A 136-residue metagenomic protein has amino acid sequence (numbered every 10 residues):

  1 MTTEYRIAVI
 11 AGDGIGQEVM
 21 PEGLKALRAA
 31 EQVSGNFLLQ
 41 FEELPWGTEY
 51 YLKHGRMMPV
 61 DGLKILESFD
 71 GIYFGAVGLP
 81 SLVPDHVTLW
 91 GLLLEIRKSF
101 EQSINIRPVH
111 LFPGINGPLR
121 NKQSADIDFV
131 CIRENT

Functional and structural regions predicted by a protein language model:
M1-G14, G35-Q40, P45-T136: Anion-binding alpha/beta catalytic cores of soluble intermediary-metabolism enzymes, centered on
I10-I15, M20-K25: N-terminal basic/disordered segments at the start of proteins
E22-A26, L92-E95: Alpha-helical scaffold elements adjacent to nucleotide-binding pockets in ATP/GTP-utilizing enzyme cores
L24-G35: Short catalytic helix/loop segments, enriched in acidic residues and glycine and frequently bearing histidine
